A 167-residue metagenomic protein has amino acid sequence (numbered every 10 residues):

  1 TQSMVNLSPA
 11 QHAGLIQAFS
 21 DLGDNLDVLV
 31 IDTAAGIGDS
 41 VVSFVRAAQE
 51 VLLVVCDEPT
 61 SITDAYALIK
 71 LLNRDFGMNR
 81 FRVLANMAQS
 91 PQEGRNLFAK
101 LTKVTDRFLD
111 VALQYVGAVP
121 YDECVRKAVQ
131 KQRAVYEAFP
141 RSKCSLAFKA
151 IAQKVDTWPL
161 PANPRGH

Functional and structural regions predicted by a protein language model:
T1-D24, C124-A134: P-loop/Walker-type NTP enzyme "switch/lid" segment
V5-L7, T33, I37-F44: Conserved ATPase-coupling elements of RecA-like P-loop NTPase cores
I16-V28, G38-T60: Inter-motif core of Ras-like GTPase G domains
C56, F81-R95, A118-V125: G-domain G4 guanine-recognition motif of GTPases
I62-F81: Conserved C-terminal guanine-recognition region of P-loop GTPase G domains, centered on the G4
D75-G77, T105-A112: Short helix-capping segments at alpha-helix termini
F108-Y136, F148: Beta-strand-loop-alpha "switch" segments that mediate conformational coupling across diverse proteins
Q130-H167: NTP-binding/hydrolysis catalytic cores, primarily Walker-type P-loop NTPases
